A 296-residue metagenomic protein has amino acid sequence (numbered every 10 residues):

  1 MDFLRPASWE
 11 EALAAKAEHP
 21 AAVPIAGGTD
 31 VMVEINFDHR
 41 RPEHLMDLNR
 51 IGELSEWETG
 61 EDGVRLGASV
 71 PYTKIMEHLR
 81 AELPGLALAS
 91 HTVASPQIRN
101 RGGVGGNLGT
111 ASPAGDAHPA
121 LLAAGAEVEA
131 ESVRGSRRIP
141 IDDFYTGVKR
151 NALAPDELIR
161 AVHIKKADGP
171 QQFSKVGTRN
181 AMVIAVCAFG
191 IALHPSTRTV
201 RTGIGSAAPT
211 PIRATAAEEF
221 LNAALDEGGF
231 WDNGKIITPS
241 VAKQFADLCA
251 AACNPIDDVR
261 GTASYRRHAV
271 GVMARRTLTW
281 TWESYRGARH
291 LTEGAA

Functional and structural regions predicted by a protein language model:
M1-A296: C-terminal structural segment of proteins
